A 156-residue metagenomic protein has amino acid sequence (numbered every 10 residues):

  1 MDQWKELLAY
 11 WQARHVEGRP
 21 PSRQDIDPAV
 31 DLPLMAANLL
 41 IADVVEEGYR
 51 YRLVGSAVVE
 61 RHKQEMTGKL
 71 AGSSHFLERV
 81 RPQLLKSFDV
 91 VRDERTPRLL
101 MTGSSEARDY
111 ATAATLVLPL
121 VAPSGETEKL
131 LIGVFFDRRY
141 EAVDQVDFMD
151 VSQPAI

Functional and structural regions predicted by a protein language model:
D2-E17, P21-S152: Sensory/regulatory domains in signal-transduction proteins
P154-I156: Signal-transducing coiled-coil/dimerization helices and immediately adjacent hinge/linker segments that couple sensory
